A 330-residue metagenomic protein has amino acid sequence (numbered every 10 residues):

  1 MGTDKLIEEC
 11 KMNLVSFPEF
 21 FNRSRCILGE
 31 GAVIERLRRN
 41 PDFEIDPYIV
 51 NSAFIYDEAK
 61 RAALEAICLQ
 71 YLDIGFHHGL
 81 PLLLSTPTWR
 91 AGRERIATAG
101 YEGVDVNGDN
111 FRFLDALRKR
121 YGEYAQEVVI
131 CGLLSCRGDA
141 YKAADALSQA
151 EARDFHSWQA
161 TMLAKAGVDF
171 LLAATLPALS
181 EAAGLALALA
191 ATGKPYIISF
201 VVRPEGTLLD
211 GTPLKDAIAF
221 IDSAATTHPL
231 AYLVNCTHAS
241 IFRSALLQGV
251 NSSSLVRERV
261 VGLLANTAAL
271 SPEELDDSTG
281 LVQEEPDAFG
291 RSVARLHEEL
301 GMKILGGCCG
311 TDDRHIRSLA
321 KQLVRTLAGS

Functional and structural regions predicted by a protein language model:
G2-S330: Domain-level signal for soluble alpha/beta catalytic cores
